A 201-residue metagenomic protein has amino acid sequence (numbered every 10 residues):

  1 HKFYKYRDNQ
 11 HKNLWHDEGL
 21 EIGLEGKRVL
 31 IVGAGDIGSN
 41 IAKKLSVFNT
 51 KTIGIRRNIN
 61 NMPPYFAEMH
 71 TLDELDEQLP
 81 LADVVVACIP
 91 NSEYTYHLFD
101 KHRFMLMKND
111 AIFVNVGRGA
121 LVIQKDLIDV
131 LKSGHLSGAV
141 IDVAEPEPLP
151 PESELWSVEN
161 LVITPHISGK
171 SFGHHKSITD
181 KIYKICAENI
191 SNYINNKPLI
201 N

Functional and structural regions predicted by a protein language model:
H1-R28: Phosphate-binding beta-alpha-beta segment of Rossmann-like dinucleotide-binding domains, i.e., the NAD(P)
K5, E147-N201: C-terminal helix-to-coil terminal segments
E25-S46: Glycine-rich adenosine-cofactor-binding loop
V32, I141, P165: Active-site flanking residues adjacent to catalytic metal/cofactor-binding acidic residues
N49: Short glycine-rich hinge loops at helix-strand junctions in the catalytic core of two-component histidine kinases
T52-G54: Short beta-strand "acidic-cap" motif of Rossmann-like dinucleotide-binding folds
I59-E154: Rossmann-like adenosine-cofactor binding region
